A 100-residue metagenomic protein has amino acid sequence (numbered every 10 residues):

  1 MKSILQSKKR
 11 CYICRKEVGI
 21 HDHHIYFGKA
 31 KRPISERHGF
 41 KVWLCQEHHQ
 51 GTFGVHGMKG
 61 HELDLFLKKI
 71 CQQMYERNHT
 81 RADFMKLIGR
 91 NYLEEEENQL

Functional and structural regions predicted by a protein language model:
M1-S7, E97-L100: Short helix-coil boundary/hinge micro-motifs
K2, A30, T80: Extended interaction regions within the primary functional domain
R10-F40, G54-K59: Histidine-centered nuclease catalytic patch
K16, H49-Q50, T80: Residue-level marker of positions within ordered structural domains that often coincide with functionally constrained
K41-F66: Short Cys/His-centered divalent metal-binding micro-motifs
K69-L100: Short flanking/linker segments adjacent to small metal-binding domains or redox-active Cys/His motifs
